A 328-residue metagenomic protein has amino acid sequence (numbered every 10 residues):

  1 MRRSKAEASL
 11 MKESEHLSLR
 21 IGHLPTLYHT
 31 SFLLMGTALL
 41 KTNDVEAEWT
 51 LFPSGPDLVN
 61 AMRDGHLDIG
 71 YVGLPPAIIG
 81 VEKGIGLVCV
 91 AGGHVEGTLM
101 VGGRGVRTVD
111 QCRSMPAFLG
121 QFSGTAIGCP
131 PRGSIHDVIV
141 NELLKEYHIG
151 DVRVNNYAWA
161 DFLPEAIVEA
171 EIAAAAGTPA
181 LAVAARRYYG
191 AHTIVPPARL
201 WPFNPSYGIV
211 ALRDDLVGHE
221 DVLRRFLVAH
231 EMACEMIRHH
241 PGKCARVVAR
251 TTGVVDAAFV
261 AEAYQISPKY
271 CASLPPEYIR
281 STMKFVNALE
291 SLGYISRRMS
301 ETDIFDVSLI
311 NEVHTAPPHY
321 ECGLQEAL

Functional and structural regions predicted by a protein language model:
M1-D57, Y278-L328: N-terminal hydrophobic or amphipathic helices and topogenic motifs
R2-S4, S123-G150, V228-A261: Ligand-binding clefts/hinges and TM-proximal coupling segments of bilobed small-molecule sensing domains
L10-Y147, N155, A173-P179, I194 (+1 more regions): Short, glycine-/small- and polar/acidic-enriched structural segments that line small-molecule recognition paths
V45, I85, I149, V254-V255 (+1 more regions): Helix N-cap/coil-helix junction residues
D57-V59, A77, F162-I167, A182 (+1 more regions): Short, hydrophobic alpha-helical packing/hinge segments within bilobed ligand-binding/sensory domains
V152-L163: Short, surface-exposed recognition loops or helix-turn segments adjacent to catalytic cores
F162-T251: Pocket-lining segment of extracytoplasmic ligand-binding domains
H219-S296: Secondary-structure end/capping motifs
